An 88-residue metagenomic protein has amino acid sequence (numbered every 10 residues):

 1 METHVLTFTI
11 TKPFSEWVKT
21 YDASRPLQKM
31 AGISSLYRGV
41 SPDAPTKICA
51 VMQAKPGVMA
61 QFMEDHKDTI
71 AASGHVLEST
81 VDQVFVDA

Functional and structural regions predicted by a protein language model:
M1-T69, G74-A88: Short S/T/G/P-rich N-terminal loop/turn motif that feeds into the first structured element of a domain
